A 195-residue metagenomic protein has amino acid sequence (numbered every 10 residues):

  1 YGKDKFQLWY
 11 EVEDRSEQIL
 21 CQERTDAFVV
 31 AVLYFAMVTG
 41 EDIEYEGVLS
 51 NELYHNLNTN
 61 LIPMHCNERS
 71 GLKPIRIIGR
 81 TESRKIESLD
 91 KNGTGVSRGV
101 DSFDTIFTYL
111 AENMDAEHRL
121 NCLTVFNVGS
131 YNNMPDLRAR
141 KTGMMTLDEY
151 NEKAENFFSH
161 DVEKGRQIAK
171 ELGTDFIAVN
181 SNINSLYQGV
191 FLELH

Functional and structural regions predicted by a protein language model:
Y1-T94, F103-I183: RNA-binding accessory domains that recognize and position tRNA/RNA substrates
S97: Active-site cores of enzymes that catalyze phosphoryl transfer or operate on phosphate-rich substrates
N184-H195: Acidic, glycine-rich loop-and-beta core segments that form the ion-binding/anion-interacting portion of active sites
